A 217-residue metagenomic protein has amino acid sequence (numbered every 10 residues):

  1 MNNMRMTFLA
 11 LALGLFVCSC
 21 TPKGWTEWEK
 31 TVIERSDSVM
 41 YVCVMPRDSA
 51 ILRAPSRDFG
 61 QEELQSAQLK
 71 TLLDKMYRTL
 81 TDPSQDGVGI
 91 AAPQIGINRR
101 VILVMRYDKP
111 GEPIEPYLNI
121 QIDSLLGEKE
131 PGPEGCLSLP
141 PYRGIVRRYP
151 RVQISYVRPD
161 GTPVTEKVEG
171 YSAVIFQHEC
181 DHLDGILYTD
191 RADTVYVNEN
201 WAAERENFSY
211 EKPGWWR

Functional and structural regions predicted by a protein language model:
M1-F8: Bacterial N-terminal signal peptides that target proteins for export
L9-C18: Bacterial N-terminal signal peptides
C20-R217: Positively charged
